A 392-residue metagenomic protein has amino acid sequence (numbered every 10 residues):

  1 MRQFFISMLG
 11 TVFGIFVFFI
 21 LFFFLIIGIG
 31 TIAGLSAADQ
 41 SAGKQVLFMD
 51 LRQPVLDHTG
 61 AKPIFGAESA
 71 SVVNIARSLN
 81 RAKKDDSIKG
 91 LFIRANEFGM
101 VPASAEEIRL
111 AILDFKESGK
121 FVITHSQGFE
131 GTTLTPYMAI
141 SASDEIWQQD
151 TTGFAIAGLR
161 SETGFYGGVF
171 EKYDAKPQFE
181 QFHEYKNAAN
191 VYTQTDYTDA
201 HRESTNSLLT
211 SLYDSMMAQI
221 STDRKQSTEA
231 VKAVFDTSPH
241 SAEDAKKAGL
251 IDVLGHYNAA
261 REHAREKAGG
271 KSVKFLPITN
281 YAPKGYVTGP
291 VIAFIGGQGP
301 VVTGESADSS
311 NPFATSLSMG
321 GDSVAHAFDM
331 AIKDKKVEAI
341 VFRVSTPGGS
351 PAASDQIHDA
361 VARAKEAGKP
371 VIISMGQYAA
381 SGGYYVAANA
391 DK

Functional and structural regions predicted by a protein language model:
M1-T228, A233, R265-I372, Y378-K392: Small-residue-centered hinge/linker elements
D236-H240: Extended, domain-scale alpha-helical bundle/helix-rich regions
